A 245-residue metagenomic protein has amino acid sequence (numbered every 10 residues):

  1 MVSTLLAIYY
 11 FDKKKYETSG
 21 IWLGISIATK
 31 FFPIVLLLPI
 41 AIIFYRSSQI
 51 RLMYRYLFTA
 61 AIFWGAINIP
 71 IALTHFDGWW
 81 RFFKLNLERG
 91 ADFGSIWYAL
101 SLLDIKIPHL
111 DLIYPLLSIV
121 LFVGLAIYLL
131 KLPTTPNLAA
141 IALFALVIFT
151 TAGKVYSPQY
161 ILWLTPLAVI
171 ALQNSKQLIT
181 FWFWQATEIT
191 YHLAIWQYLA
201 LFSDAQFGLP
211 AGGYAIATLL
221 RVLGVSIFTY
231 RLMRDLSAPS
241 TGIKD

Functional and structural regions predicted by a protein language model:
M1-R81, L110-D245: Multi-pass membrane glycosyltransferase architecture that uses lipid-linked
R81-K106, A217-T218: Luminal/periplasmic active-site loops of membrane-embedded glycosylation enzymes
